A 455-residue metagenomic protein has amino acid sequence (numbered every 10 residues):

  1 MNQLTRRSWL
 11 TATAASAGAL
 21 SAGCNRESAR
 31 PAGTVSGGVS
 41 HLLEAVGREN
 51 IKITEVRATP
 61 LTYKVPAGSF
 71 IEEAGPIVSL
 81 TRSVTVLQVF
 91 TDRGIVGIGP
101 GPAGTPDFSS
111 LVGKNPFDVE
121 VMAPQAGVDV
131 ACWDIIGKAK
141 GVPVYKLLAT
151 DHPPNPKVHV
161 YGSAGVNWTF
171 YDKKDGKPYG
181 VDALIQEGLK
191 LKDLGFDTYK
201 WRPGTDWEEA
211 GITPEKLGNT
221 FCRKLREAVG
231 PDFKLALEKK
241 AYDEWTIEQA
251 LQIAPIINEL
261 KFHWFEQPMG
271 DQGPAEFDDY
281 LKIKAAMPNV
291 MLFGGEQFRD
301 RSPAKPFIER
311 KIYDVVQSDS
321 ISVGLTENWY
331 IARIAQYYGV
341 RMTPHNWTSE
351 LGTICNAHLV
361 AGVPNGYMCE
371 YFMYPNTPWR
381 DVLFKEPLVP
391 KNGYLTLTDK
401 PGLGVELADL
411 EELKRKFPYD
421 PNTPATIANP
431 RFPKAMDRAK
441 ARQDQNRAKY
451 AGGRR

Functional and structural regions predicted by a protein language model:
M1-S16: N-terminal secretory signal peptides and thylakoid transit peptides that target proteins across membranes
L10, D129, W133-D134, Y145 (+3 more regions): Predominant activation on well-ordered alpha-helical scaffold segments within soluble catalytic domains
A14, R26-D243, E248-L251, P255-E259 (+1 more regions): N-terminal capping/lid subdomain adjacent to the active-site entrance of alpha/beta enzymes
A22-G23: C-terminal motif of bacterial Sec signal peptides marking the signal peptidase cleavage site
P60-T62, A103, S322, W347-E350 (+1 more regions): Glycine-rich beta-alpha junction loops
K138, Q336, A361: Anion (oxyanion) recognition and catalysis
A210-I212, K216, T220-I354: Catalytic core of soluble alpha/beta enzymes
A357-P387, N392, K400-G402: Active-site pocket-lining/capping segments in soluble small-molecule metabolic enzymes
